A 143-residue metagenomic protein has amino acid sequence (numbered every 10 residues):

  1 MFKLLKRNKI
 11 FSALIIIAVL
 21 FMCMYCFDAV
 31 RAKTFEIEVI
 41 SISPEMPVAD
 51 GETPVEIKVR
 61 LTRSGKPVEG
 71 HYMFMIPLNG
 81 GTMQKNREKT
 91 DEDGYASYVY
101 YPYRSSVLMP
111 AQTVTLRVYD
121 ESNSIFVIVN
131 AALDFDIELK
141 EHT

Functional and structural regions predicted by a protein language model:
F2-T143: The feature marks long extracellular or luminal low-complexity segments
